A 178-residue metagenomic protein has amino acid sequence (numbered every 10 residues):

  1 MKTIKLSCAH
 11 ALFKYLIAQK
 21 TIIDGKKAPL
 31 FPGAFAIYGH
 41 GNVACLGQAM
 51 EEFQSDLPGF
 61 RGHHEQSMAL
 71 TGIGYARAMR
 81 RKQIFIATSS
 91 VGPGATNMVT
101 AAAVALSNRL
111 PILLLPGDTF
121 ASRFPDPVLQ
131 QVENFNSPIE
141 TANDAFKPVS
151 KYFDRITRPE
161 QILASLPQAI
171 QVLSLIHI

Functional and structural regions predicted by a protein language model:
K2-I176: N-terminal alpha/beta PP-like core and its mobile active-site loop of ThDP/TPP-dependent enzymes
